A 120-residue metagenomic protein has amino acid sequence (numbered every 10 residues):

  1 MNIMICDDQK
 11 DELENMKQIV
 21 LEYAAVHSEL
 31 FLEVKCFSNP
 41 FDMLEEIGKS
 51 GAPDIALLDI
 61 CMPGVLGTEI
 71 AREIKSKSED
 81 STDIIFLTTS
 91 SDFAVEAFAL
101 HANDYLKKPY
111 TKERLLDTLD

Functional and structural regions predicted by a protein language model:
M1-M4: Non-catalytic signal-transmission and effector/linker regions of two-component phosphorelay proteins
C6-D7, F37, A56: Conserved sequence signature across two-component system core domains
D7-Q9, T89: Acidic di-acidic motifs
D8, P40, I60: Residues immediately flanking
K10-K35: Two-component/phosphorelay signaling modules centered on CheY-like receiver
V34-D42: Conserved Asp/Asn-Gly motif in the active-site loop of CheY-like receiver
L44-E45, S50-D120: CheY-like receiver
